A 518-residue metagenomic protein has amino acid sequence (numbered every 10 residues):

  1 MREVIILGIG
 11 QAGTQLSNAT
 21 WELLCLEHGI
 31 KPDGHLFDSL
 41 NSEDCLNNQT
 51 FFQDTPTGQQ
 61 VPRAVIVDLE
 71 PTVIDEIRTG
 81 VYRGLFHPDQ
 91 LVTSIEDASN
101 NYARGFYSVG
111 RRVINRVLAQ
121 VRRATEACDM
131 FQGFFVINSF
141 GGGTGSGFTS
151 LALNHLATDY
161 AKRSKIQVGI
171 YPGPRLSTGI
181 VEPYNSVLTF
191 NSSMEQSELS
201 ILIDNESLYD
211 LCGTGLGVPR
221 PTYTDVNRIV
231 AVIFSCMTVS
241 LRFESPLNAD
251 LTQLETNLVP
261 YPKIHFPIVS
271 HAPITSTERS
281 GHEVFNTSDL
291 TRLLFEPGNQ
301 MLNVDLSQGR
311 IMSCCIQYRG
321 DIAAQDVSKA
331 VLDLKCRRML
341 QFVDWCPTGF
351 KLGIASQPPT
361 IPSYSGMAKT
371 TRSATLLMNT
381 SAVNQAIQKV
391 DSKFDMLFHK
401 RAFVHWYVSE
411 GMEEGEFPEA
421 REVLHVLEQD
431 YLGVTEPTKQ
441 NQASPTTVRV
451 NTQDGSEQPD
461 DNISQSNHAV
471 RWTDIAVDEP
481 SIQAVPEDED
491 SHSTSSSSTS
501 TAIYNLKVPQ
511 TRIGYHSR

Functional and structural regions predicted by a protein language model:
M1-H468, T473, I482-S495, I503-R518: Terminal, contiguous helix-loop blocks that mediate binding/assembly
